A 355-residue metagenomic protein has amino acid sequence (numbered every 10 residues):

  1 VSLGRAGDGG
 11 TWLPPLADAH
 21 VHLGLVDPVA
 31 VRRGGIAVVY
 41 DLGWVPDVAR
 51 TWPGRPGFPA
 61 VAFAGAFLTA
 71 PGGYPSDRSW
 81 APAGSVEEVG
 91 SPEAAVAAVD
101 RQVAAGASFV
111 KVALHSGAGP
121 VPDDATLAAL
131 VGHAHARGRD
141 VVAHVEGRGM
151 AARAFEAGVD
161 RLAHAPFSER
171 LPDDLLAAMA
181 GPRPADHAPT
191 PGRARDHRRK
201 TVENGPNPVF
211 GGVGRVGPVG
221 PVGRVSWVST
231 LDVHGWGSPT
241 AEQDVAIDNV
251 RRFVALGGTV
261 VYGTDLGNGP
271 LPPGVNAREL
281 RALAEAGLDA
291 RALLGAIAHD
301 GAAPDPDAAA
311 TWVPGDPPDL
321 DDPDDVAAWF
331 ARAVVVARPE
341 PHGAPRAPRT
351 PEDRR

Functional and structural regions predicted by a protein language model:
V1-V29, A37, A62: Replace "His-x-His-based motif
L13-V21, V38-G43, F63-A64, A143-H144 (+3 more regions): Active-site neighborhood of phospho(di)ester-bond hydrolases with catalytic His/Asp-centered motifs
H22-L25, L42-D47, A66-L68, A165-D173 (+3 more regions): Short, acidic/turn-prone active-site loops that include or flank metal/cofactor- and phosphate-binding residues
V29-H115, G119-R137, G192, G223 (+1 more regions): Divalent-metal coordination cores built from histidine and acidic residues
W52, G73-P75, P122, A154 (+3 more regions): Short, well-ordered secondary-structure micro-motifs
G65-T69, G147-R148, L266-N268: Short glycine-enriched loops at secondary-structure junctions
A94-A113, G117-W227, T240-V260, A292 (+4 more regions): Histidine/acidic residue-rich metal-binding segments in metalloenzymes
D244-D319, A327-F330, V334-R346: His/Asp/Glu-enriched, well-ordered alpha-helical/loop segment that forms or immediately abuts the divalent-metal
